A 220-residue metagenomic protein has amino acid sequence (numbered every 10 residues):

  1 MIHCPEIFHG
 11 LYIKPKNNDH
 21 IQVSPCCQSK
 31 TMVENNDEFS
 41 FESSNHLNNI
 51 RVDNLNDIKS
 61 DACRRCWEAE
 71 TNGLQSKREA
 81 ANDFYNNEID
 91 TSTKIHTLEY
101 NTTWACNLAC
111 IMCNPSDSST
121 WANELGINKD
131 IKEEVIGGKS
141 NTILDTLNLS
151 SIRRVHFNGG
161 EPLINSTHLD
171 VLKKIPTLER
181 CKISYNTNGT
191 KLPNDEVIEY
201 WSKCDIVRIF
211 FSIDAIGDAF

Functional and structural regions predicted by a protein language model:
M1-F84, I89: Accessory C-terminal segments flanking Radical SAM cores
P5-H20, I89-S116, I152-H156: N-terminal pre-triad scaffold of radical SAM enzymes
D57-E70, T93-K94, H156, I164 (+2 more regions): Metal-dependent nucleotidyl/phosphoryl-transfer cores and adjacent nucleic-acid-binding surfaces
W67-A69, C113-S119: Detector for the c-type heme attachment site
G73-H96, C106-L108, N128-E133: Recognition helices and adjacent regulatory flanks at domain boundaries
I95-A105, S116-G138, S150-N165, L178-P193 (+1 more regions): Core AdoMet radical
T142-S150, L172-P176, E199-S202: Leucine-rich repeat
T167-H168, E196: Acidic donor-diphosphate engagement hotspot in glycosyltransferases and nucleotidyltransferases that stabilizes
